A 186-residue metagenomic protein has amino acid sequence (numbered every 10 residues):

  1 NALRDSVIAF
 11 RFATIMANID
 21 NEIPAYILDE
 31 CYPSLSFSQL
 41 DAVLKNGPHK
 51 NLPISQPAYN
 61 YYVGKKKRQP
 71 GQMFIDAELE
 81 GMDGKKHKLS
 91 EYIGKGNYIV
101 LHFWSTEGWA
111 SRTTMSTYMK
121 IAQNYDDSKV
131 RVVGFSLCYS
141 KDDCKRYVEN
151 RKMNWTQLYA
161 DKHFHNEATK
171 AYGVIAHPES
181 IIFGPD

Functional and structural regions predicted by a protein language model:
N1-Y92, G96-N97, T113: Oxidative protein folding and maturation machinery
E78, T156-L158: Structural signal for short hydrophobic segments within the conserved structured cores of catalytic domains across
K88-R112, S116-Y118, R131: Short active-site neighborhood of thiol/selenol oxidoreductases, capturing the structured segment around
G94-I99, D127-V133, R151-T156, P185: Loop/turn elements at helix/coil->beta-strand transitions in domains of secreted/extracellular proteins
W104-E107, C144, W155: Signature tryptophan residues that serve as conserved aromatic anchors
R112-R151, K162-K170: Structural microenvironment flanking redox-active thiols in thiol-disulfide oxidoreductases
M153, A160-D186: Thiol/disulfide oxidoreductase modules built on the thioredoxin-like
